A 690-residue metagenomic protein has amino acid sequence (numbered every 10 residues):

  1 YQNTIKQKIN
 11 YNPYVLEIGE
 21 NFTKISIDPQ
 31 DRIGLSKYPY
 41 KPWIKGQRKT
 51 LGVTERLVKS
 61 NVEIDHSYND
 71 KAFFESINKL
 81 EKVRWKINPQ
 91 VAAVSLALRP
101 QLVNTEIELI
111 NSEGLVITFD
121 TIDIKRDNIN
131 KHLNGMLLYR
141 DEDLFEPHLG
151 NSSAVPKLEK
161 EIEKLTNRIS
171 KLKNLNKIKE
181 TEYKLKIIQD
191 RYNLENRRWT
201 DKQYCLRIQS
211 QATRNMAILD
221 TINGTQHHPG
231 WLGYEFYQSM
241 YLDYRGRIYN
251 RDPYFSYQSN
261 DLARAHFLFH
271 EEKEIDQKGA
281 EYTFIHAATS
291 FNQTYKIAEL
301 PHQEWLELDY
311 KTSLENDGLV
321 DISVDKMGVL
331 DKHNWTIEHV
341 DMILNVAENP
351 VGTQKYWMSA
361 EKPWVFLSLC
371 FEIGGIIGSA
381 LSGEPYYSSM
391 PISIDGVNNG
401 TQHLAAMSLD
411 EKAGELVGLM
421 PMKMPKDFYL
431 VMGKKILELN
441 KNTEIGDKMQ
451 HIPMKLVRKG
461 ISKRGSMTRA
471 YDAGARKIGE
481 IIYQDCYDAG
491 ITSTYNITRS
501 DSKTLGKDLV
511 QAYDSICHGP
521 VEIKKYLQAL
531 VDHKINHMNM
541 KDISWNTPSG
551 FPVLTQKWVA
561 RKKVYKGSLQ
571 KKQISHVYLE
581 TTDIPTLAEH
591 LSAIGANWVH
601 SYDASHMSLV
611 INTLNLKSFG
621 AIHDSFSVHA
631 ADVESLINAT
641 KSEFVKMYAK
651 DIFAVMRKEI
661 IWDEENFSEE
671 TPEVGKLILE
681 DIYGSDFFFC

Functional and structural regions predicted by a protein language model:
Y1-S466, A470-G595, T613, I637-N638 (+1 more regions): Non-catalytic nucleic-acid-binding interfaces of large nucleic-acid enzymes and RNP effectors
S239, S618, S625: Short, surface-exposed charged micro-motifs
N250, D624-V628: Short cationic amphipathic helices and targeting signals
G479, I622-H623: Short loop/turn and capping residues at structural boundaries
A593-S601, S627-V628: Short, contiguous acidic/charged loop-to-helix segments that flank catalytic cores in large enzymes
D603-I622: Active-site palm subdomain of RNA-directed nucleic acid polymerases
S627-S642: Catalytic palm subdomain of template-directed nucleic-acid polymerases, centered on the conserved carboxylate motif
